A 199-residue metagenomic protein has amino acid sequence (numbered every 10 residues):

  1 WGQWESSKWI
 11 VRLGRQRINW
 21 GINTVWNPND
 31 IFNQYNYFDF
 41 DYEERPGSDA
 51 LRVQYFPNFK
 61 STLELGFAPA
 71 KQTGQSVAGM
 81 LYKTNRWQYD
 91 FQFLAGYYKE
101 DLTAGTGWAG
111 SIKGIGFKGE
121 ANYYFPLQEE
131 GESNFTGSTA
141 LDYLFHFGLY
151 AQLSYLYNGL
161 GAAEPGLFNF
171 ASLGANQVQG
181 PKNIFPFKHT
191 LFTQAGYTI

Functional and structural regions predicted by a protein language model:
W1-T62: Outer membrane beta-barrel
E5, R45-D49, G74-A78, N85-W87 (+3 more regions): Residues that define the transmembrane beta-barrel architecture of outer-membrane proteins
S6-W9, I18, N58-K60, R86-Y89 (+4 more regions): Outer-membrane beta-barrel channels and translocator barrels
G14, I18-W20, A70-Q72, Y98-E100 (+2 more regions): Structural signature of outer-membrane beta-barrel domains
I22-T24, E64, E130, E164: Generic domain-boundary/flexible-linker signal
Y35-Y37, S61-K71, A78-K99, A104-T106 (+4 more regions): Transmembrane beta-strand segments that form the barrel wall of outer-membrane beta-barrel proteins
D41-E44, T62-A78, Q179-H189: Glycine-rich phosphate-binding "P-loop"
A109-I199: Detector for outer-membrane/organellar transmembrane beta-barrel domains, recognizing the amphipathic beta-strand
